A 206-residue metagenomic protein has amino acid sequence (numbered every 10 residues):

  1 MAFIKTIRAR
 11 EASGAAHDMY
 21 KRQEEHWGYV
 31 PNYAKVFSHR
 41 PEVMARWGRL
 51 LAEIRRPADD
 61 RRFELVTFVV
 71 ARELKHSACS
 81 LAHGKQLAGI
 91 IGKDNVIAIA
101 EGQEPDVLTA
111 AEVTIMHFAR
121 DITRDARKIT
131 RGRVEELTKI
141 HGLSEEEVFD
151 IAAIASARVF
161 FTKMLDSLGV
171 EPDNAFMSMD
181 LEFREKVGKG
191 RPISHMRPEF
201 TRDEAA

Functional and structural regions predicted by a protein language model:
M1-A206: Hydrophobic alpha-helical segments
